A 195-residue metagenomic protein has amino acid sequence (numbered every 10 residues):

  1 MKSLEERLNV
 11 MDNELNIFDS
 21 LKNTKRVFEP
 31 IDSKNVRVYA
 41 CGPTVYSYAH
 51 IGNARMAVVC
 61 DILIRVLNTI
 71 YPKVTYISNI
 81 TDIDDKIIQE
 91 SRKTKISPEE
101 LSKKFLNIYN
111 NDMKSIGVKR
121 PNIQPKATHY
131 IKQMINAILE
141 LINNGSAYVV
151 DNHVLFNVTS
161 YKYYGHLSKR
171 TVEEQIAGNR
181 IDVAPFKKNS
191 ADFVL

Functional and structural regions predicted by a protein language model:
M1-L195: NTP-dependent nucleotidyl-transfer catalytic core
